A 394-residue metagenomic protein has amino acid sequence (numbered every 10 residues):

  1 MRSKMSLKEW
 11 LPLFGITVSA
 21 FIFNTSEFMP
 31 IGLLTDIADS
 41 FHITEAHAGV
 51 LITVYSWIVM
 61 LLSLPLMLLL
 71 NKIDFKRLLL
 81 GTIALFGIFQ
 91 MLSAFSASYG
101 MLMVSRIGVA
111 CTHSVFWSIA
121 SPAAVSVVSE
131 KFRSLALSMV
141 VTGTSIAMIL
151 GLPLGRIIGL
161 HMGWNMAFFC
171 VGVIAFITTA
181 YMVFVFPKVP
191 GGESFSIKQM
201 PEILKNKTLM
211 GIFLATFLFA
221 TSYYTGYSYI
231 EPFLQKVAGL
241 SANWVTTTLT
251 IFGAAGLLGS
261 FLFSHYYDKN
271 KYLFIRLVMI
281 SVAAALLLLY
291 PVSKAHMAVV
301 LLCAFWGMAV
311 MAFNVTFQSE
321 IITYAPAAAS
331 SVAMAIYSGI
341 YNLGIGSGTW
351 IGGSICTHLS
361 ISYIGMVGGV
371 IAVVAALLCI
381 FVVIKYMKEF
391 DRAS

Functional and structural regions predicted by a protein language model:
H42, D74, F95-M101, T112 (+2 more regions): Helix-breaking motifs and short loop linkers at transmembrane-helix boundaries and internal kinks in secondary membrane
L61-G100: Conserved MFS/SLC helix-loop-helix module at the cytosolic interface between two early adjacent transmembrane helices
L62-D74, G259-K271, C356: Helix-to-loop junctions at the C-terminal end of transmembrane segments in multipass secondary transporters
L85, F89-L92, G100-G108, M297-F305: Paired small-residue
Y99, S105-G143: Cytoplasmic helix-loop-helix junction between adjacent transmembrane helices in 12-TM secondary transporters
M101, E130-F186, Y229, F233: Helix-loop-helix hairpin linking two adjacent transmembrane segments in secondary transporters
F116-V128, A312-P326: Intracellular juxtamembrane helix-capping segments at the cytosolic ends of symmetry-related transmembrane helices
Y324-I361, G368: A late C-terminal transmembrane helix in Major Facilitator Superfamily
